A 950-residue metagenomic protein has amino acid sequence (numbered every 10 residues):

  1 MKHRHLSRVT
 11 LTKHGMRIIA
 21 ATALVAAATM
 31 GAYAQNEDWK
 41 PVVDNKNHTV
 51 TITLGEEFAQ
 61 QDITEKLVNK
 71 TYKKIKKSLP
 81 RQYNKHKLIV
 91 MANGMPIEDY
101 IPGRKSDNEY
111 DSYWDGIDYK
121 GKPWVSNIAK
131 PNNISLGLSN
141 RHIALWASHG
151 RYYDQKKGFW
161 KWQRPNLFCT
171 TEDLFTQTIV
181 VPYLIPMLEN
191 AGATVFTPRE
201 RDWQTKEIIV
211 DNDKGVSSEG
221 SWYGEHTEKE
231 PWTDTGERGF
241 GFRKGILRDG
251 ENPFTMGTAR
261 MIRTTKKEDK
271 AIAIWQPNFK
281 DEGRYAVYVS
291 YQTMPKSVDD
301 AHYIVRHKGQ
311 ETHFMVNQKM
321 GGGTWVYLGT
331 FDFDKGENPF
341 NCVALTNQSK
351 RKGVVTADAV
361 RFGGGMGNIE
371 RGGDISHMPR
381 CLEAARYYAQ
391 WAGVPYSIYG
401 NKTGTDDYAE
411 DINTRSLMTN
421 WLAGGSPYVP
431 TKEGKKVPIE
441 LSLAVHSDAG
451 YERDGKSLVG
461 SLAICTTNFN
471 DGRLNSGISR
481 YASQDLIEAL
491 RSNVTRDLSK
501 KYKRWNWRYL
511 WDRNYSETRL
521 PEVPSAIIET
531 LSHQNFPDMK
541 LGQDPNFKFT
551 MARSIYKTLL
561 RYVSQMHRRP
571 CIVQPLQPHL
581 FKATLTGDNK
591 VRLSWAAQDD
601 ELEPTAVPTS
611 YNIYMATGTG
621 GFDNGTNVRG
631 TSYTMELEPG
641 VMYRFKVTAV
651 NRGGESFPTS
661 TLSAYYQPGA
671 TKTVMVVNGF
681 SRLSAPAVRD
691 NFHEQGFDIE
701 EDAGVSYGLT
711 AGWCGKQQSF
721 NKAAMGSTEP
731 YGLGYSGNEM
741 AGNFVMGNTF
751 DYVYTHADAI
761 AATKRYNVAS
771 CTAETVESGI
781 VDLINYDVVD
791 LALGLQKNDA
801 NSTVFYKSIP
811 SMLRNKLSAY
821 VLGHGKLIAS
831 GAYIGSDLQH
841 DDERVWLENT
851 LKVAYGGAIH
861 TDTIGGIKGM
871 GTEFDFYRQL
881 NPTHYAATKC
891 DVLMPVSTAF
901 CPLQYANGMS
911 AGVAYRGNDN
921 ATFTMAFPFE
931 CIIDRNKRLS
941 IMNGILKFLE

Functional and structural regions predicted by a protein language model:
E172, I179-A191, R199-E200, G372 (+4 more regions): Aromatic-Pro/Gly-enriched surface loop or interdomain linker that acts as a lid/target-recognition segment
G257-F279: Short beta-strands within extracellular/lumenal beta-sheet-rich domains
A271-P295: A short beta-strand element within beta-rich, extracytoplasmic domains of secreted/secretory-pathway proteins
C342, A359-N368, S426, L441-S442 (+4 more regions): Active-site-adjacent mobile loop/cap segments within catalytic or ligand-binding domains
V343-V354: Short beta-strand-plus-loop segments that form exposed binding edges in beta-rich domains
Y562-T605, P639, G653-K672: Pro/Thr/Ser/Gly-rich low-complexity, intrinsically disordered linker/stalk tracts
T634-E655: Beta-strand-rich modules
L795-F900, N907, K937-I941: A glycine-rich, often tryptophan-bearing local segment used as a flexible ligand/cofactor-contacting loop or short
